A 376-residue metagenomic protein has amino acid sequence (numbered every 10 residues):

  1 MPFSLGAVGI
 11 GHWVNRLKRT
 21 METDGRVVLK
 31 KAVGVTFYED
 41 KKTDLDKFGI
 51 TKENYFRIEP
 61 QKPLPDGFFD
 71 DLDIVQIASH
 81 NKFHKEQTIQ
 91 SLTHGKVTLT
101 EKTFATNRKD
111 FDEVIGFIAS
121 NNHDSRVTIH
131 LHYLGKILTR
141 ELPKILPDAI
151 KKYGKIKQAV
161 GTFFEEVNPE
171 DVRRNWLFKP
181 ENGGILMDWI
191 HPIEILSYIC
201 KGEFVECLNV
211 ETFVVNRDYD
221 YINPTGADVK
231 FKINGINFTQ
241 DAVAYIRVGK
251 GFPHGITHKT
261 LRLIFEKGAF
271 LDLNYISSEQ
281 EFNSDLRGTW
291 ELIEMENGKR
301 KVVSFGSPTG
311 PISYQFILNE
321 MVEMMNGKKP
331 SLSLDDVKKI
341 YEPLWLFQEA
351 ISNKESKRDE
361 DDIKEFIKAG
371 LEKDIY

Functional and structural regions predicted by a protein language model:
M1-I50: N-terminal Rossmann-like dinucleotide-binding module
K30, D73, K157: Conserved acidic residues
E53-F117: Beta-loop-alpha module in the N-terminal Rossmann-like domain of NAD(P)-dependent dehydrogenases, especially those
P65-G67, A105-E170, P180: A contiguous active-site-proximal alpha/beta segment in oxidoreductase catalytic domains
I74-Q76, R126, N319-Y376: C-terminal helix-rich "cap/oligomerization" subdomain common to oxidoreductases
R173-H258, D335-E342, G370: Rossmann-like dinucleotide-binding domain that binds NAD(P)(H)
I195-L196, L263, M321: Structural element of the ATP-grasp superfamily
F238-I317, S331-S333: NAD(P)-dinucleotide binding in Rossmann-like oxidoreductases
